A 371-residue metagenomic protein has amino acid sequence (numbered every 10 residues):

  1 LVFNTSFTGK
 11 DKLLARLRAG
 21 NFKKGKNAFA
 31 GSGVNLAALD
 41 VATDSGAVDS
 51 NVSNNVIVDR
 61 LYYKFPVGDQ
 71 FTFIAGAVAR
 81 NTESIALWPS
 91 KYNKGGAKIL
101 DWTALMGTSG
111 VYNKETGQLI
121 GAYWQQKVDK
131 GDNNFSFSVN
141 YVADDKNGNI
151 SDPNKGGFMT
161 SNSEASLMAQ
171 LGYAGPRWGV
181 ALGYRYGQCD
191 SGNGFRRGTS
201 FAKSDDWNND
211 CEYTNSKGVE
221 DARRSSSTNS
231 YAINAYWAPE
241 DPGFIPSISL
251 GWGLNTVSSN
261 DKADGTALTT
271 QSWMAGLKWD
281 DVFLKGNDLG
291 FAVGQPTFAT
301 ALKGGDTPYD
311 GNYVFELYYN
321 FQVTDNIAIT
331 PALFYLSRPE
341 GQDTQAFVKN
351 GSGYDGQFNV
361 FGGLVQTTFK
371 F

Functional and structural regions predicted by a protein language model:
L1-K146, A165, L171-P176, M274-T300: Outer membrane beta-barrel
L1-L13, A19, G172, G251-N260 (+6 more regions): Transmembrane beta-barrel domains of bacterial outer-membrane proteins
N21-N27, N81-I85, V128, D145-S151 (+6 more regions): Gram-negative outer-membrane beta-barrel proteins
A30-V34, S90-G96, R197-K203, A267-T270 (+2 more regions): Flexible, surface-exposed loop regions and adjacent strand-edge segments of Gram-negative outer-membrane beta-barrel
D44-D49, L105-T108, S151-G157, S216-A222 (+3 more regions): Extracellular loop and loop/strand-boundary signature of outer-membrane beta-barrel proteins
N162, A174-L317: Detector for outer-membrane/organellar transmembrane beta-barrel domains, recognizing the amphipathic beta-strand
Y309-F361: Internal helix-turn-beta structural module
F358-F371: Outer-membrane beta-barrel "beta-signal"
